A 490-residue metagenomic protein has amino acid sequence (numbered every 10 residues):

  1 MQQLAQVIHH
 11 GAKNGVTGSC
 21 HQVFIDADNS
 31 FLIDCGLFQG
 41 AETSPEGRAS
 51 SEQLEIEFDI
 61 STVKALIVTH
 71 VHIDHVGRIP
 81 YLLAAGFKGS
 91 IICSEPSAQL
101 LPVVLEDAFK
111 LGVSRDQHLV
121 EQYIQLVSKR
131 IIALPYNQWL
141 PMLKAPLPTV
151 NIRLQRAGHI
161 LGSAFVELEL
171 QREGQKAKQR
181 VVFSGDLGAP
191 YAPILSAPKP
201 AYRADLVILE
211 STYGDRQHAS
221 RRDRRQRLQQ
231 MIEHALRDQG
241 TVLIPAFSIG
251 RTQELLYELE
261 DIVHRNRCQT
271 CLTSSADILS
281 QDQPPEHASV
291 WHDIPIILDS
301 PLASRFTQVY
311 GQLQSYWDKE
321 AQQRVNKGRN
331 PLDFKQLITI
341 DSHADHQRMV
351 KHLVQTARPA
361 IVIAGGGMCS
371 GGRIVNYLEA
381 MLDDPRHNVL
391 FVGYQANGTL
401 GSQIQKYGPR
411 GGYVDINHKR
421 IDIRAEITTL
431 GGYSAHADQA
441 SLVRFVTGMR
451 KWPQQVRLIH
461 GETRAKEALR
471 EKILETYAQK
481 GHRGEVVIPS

Functional and structural regions predicted by a protein language model:
Q2-I67, H72-V76, Y81-E254, E260-S289: His/Asp/Glu-rich metal-coordinating catalytic cores of metallo-dependent phosphodiesterases/hydrolases acting on
N29, G86-S90, D238-G240, W291-I294 (+3 more regions): A short helix->loop->beta-strand "cap" motif at the edges of active sites that frequently abuts
S44-E46, P193-I208, S315-E320, Q395-D422: Short, compositionally biased "basic patch" segments
E106-L111, D223-R225, E258-V263, Y310-E320 (+2 more regions): Short secondary-structure boundary/capping segments
M231-L400: Hard-cation-handling environments
G372-M381, S434-R450: A short, acidic, amphipathic alpha-helical segment used as a generic capping/interface helix at domain edges
V414-V446: Generic long, charged, amphipathic alpha-helical segments
L442-I473: C-terminal structured "cap/appendage" subdomains that terminate the fold
